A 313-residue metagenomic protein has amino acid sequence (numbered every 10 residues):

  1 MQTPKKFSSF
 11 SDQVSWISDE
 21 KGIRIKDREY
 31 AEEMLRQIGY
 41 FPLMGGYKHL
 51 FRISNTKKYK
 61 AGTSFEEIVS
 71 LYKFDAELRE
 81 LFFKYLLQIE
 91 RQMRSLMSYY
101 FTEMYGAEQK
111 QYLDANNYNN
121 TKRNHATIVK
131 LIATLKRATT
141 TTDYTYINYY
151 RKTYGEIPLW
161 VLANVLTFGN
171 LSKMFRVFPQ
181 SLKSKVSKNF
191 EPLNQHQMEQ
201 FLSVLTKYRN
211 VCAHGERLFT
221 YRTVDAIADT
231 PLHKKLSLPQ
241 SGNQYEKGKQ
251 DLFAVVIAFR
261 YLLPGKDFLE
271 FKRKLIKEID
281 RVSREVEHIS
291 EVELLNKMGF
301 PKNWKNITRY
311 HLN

Functional and structural regions predicted by a protein language model:
M1-K207, F219-N313: Extended intrinsically disordered or low-complexity regions, especially N/C-terminal cytosolic tails and loops, rather
G215: Acidic/aromatic/glycine-rich contiguous surface patches that form carbohydrate-binding/processing clefts and analogous
